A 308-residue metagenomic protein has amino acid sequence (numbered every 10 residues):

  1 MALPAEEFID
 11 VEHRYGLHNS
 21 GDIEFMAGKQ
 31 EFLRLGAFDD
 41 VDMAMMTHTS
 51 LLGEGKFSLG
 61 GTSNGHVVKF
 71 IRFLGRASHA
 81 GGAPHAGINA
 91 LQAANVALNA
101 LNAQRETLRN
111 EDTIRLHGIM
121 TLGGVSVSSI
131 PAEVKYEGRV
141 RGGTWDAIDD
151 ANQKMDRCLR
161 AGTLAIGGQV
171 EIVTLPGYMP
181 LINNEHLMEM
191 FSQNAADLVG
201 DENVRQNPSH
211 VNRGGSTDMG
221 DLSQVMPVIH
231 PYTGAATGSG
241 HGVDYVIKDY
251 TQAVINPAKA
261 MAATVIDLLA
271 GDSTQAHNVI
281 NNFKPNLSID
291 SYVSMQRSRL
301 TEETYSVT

Functional and structural regions predicted by a protein language model:
M1-A2, I23-F25, T62, V140-R141 (+1 more regions): Short, exposed beta-strand "edge-strand" segments with a Pro/Gly-rich flavor and a Y/T-containing core
A2-I119, G124-S129: Histidine/acidic-residue-rich, glycine-tolerant segments that coordinate divalent metal ions
N95-T308: Metal-dependent amide/peptide-bond hydrolase catalytic core, centered on the "pita-bread" metallohydrolase fold
